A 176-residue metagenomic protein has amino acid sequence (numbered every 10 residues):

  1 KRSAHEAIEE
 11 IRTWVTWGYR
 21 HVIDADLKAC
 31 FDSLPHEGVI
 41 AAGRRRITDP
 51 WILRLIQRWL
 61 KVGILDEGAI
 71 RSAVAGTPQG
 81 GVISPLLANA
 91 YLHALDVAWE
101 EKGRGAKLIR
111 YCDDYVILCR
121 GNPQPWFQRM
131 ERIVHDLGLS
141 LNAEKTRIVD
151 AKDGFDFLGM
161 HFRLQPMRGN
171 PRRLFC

Functional and structural regions predicted by a protein language model:
K1-D156: Conserved polymerase palm-domain catalytic core
M160-C176: Active-site and adjacent loop segments of nucleotide-processing enzymes that use two-metal-ion phosphate chemistry
